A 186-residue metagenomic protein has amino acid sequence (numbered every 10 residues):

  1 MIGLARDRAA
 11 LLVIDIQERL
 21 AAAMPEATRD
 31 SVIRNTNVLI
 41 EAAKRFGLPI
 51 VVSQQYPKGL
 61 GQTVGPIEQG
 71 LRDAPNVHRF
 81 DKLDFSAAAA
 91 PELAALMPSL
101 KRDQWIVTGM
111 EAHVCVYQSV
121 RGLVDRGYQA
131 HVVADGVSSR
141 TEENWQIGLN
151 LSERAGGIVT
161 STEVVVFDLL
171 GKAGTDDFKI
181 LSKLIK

Functional and structural regions predicted by a protein language model:
M1-A10, F46, K58-K186: Active-site-adjacent betaalpha module
R6-A9, P25-V51: A short alpha/beta connector and helix-capping loop motif
A9, I14-Q17: Catalytic-site beta-strand/loop segments enriched in glycine and acidic/polar residues
V13-I14, P49-Q55: Short beta-strand segments at enzyme active-site cores
E18-A23: Short acidic, Gly/Ser-rich segments with clustered Asp/Glu that frequently serve as metal-coordination loops in enzyme
